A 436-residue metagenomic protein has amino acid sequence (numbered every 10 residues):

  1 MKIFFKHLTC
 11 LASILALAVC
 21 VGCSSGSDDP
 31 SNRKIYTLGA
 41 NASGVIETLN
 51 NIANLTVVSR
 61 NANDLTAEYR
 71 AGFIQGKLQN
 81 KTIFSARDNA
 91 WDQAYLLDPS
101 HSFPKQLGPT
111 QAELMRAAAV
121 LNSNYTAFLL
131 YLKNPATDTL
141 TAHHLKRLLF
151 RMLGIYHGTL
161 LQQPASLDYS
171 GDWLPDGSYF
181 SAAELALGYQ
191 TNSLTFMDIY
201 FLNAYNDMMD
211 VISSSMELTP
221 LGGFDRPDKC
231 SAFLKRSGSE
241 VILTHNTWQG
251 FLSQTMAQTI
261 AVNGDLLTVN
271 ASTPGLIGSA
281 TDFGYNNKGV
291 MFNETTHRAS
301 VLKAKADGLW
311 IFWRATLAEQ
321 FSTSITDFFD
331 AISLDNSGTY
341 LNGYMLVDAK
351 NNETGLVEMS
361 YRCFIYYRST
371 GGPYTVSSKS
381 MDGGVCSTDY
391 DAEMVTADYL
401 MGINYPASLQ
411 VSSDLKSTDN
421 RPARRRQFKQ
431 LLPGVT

Functional and structural regions predicted by a protein language model:
M1-A12: Bacterial N-terminal signal peptides that target proteins for export
F4, C20-G22, S377: N-terminal non-cleavable signal-anchor helices
T9, V19-G22, K229, V385: The N-terminal extracellular segments of secreted preproproteins, especially immediately downstream of signal
C10-S13, L17-V19, S43, E393 (+1 more regions): Intrinsic disorder/low-complexity segments
S13, L17-S31: Bacterial Sec-dependent N-terminal signal peptides
L15-A18, D225, M381: Disulfide-bonded cysteine motifs in exported proteins
G26-D327, A331-T370, T396, M401-T436: N-terminal mature-domain region immediately after signal-peptide cleavage in secreted/organellar precursors
G372-Y374, G384, Y390-A392: Domain-length cofactor-binding catalytic modules of enzymes
